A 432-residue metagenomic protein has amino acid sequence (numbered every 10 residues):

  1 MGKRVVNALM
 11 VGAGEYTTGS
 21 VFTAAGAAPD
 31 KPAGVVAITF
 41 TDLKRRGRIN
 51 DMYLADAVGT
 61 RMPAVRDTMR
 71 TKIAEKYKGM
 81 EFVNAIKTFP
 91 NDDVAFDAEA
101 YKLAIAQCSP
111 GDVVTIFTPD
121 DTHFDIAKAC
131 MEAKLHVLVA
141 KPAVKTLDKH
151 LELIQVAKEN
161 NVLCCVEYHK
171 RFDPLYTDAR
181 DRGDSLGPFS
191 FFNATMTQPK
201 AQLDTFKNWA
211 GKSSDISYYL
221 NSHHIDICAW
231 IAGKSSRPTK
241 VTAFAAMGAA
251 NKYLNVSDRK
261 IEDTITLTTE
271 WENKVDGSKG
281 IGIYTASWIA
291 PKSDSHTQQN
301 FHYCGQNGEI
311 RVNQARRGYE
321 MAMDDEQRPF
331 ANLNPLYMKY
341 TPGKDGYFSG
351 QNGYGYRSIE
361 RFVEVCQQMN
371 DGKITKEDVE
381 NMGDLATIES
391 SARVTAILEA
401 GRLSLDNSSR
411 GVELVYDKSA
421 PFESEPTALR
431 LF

Functional and structural regions predicted by a protein language model:
G2-A133, L151, Q155-E159: N-terminal glycine-/serine-/threonine-rich beta1-alpha1-beta2 phosphate-ribose binding loop of Rossmann-like
R4, D204, Y219-E326, G355-K376 (+2 more regions): Contiguous beta-strand/loop segments that form the cofactor/metal-binding neighborhood of enzyme cores
G14-T17, A24, L163-C165, K170-E262 (+2 more regions): Predominantly a Rossmann-like dinucleotide-binding segment in NAD(P)-dependent oxidoreductases
Y16, A143-K145: Short, acidic/turn-prone active-site loops that include or flank metal/cofactor- and phosphate-binding residues
N50, L54, G372-V394: Glycine- and charged-residue-rich phosphate/anionic-cofactor binding loop of Rossmann-like
T115-I116, V139, A194: Redox-cofactor binding/interface segments in oxidoreductases and associated redox assembly factors
K134, A140-P142: Short helix/strand-capping hinge loops at secondary-structure junctions that flank key functional elements
V139-A140, C164-V166, V312: Hydrophobic residues in well-ordered beta-strands that form the structural core
